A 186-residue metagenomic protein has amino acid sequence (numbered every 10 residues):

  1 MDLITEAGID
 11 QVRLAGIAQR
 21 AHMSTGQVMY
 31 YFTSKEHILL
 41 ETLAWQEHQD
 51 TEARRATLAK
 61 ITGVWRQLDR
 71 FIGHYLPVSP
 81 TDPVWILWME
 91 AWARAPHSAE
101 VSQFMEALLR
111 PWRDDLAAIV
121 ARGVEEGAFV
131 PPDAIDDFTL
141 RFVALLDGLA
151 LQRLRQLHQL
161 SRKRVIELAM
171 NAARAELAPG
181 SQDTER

Functional and structural regions predicted by a protein language model:
D2-H37, E41: Helix-turn-helix
L3, Q49, V78, D115 (+1 more regions): Short alpha-helical functional segments enriched in proximate histidine and acidic residues
E6-D10, I61, E126: Short coil/turn segments at alpha/beta junctions that flank glycine-rich nucleotide-binding fingerprints
T33-H37, E41, A59-G63, S79-P80 (+3 more regions): Residues in soluble alpha-helical coiled-coils and helical-bundle/repeat scaffolds
E41, E52-W85, I135-F142, I166: Hydrophobic alpha-helical connector segments
A44-D50: Short, basic, alpha-helical segments at the C-terminal edge of helix-turn-helix-like DNA-binding modules
Q67, P80-Q103: Amphipathic alpha-helical segments used for helix-helix packing
S102-E106, R110, V124-A173, G180-R186: Hydrophobic/aromatic-rich alpha-helical bundle segments in the mid-to-C-terminal region
